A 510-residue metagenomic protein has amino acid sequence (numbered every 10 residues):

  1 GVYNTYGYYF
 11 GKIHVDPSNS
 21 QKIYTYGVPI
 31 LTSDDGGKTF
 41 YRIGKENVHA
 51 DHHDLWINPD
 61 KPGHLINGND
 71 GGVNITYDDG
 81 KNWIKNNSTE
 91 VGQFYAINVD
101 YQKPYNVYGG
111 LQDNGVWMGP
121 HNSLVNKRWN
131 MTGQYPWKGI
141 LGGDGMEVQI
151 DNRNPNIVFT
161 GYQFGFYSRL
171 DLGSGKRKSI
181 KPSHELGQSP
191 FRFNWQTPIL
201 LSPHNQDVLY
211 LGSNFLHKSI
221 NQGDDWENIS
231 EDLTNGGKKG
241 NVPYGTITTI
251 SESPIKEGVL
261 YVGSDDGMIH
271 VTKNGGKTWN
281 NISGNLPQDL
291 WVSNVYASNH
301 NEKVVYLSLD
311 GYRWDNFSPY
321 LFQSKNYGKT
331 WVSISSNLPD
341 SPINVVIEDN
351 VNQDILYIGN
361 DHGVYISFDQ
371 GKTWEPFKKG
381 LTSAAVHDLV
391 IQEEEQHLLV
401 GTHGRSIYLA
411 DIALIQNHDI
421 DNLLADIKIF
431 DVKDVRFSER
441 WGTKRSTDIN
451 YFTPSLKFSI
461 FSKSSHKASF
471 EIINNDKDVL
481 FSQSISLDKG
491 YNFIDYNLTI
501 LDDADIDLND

Functional and structural regions predicted by a protein language model:
G1-K444, T453-P454: Beta-propeller blade termini and top-face loops
S18-S20, I255, S465, L501-A504: Extracellular acidic loop/turn motifs
S168-L170, L456-F481: Beta-strand-rich binding/interaction modules
G187, S446-D448, S484: Outer-membrane beta-barrel proteins
L201, I460-S462, L498: Hydrophobic beta-strand positions in extracellular immunoglobulin-like domains
F430-K433, K463, I473, S486-D488 (+1 more regions): A structural detector for beta-sheet-dominated domains
W441-H466, F493: Contiguous beta-strand segments within globular domains
V479-D510: Glycine-centered tight-turn motifs at strand-turn-strand junctions
